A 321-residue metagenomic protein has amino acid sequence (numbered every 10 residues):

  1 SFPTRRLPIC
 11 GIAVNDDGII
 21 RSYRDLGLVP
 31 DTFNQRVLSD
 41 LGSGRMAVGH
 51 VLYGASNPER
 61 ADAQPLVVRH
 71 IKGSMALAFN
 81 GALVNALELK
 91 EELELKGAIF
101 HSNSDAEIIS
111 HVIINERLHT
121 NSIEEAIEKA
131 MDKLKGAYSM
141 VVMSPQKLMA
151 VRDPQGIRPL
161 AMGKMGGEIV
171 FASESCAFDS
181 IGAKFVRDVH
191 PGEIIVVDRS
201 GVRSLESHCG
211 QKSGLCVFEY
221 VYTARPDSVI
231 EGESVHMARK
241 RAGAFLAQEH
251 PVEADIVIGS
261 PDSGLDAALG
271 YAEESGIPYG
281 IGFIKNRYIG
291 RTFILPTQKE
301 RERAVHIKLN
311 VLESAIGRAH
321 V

Functional and structural regions predicted by a protein language model:
S1, P8-P191, V196-A254, S260: Conserved short alpha-helical segments that host acidic/polar catalytic motifs at enzyme active sites
F2-L7, A319-V321: Conserved small/polar residues in nucleotide/adenosyl-binding loops
E59-A61, K240-G243, D266-L269, P278-N286 (+1 more regions): Feature captures the catalytic cores and cofactor-binding loops of soluble hydro-lyases/lyases that act on carboxylate
A98, H119-T120, P251-D255, E273-G280 (+1 more regions): Secondary-structure transition/capping motifs at alpha-helix termini and the adjoining loop/turn into the next element
I108-N121, A272-R291: Amphipathic alpha-helical
P191-E193, D198-R199, D266-G280: Structured, non-catalytic alpha/beta "coupling" segments that mediate domain-domain communication and provide generic
I258-A267: Glycine-rich phosphate-binding loops at beta-strand->alpha-helix junctions
G276-R318: Short, glycine/charge-rich flexible loops or terminal/linker lids adjacent to PRPP-binding catalytic cores
